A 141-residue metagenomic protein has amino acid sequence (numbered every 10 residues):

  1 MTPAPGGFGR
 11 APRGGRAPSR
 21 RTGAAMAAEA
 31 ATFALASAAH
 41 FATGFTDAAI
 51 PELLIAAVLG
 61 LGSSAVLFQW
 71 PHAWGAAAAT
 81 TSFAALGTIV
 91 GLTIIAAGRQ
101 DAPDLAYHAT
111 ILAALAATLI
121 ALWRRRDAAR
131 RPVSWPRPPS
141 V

Functional and structural regions predicted by a protein language model:
T2-V141: Topology signature of small-to-medium multi-pass alpha-helical membrane proteins
